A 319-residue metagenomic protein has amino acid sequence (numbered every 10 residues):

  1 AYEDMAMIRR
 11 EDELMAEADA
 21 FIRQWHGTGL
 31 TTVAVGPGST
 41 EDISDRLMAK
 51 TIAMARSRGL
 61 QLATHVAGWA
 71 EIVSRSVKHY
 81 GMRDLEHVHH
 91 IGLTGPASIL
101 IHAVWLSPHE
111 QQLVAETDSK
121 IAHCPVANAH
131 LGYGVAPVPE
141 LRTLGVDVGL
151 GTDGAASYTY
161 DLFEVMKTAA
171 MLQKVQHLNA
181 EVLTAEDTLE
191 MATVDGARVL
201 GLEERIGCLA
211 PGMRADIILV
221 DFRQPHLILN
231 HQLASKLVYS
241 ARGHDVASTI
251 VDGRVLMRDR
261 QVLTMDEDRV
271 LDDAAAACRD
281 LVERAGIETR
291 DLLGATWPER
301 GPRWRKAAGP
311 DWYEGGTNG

Functional and structural regions predicted by a protein language model:
A1-W105, H109: Metal-coordinating catalytic core of metallo-dependent amide/deamination hydrolases
V35, H65, V88, L100 (+7 more regions): Conserved, mostly hydrophobic/aromatic
I52-Q61, L93-P96, L113-A122, T143-G149: Glycine-enriched alpha-helix->loop->beta-strand junction motifs that scaffold or abut catalytic
G68, P125-A129, G154-A156: Short, acidic/turn-prone active-site loops that include or flank metal/cofactor- and phosphate-binding residues
A70-M82, E110-A115, G132-L141, Y158-K174 (+1 more regions): Histidine/acidic-residue-rich catalytic or RNA/ligand-binding cores of hydrolases and nuclease-related proteins
H90-A97, P139-L227, Y239-R242: His/Asp/Glu-enriched, well-ordered alpha-helical/loop segment that forms or immediately abuts the divalent-metal
L106, E110-S119, C124-H130: Long hydrophobic segments that form regular secondary structure
T193-G319: Active-site microenvironment of metallo-dependent hydrolases
